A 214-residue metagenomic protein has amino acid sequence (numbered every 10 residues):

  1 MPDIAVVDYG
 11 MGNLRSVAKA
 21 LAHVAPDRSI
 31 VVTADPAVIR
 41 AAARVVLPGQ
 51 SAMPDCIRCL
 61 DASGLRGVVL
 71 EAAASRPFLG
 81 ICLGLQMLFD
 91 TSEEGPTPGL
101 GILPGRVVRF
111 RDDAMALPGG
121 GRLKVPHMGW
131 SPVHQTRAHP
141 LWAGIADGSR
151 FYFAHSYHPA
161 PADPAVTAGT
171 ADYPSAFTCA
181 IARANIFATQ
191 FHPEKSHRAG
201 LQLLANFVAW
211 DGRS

Functional and structural regions predicted by a protein language model:
M1-A5: Extreme N-terminal starter segment of soluble prokaryotic enzymes
V7-Y9: Short hydrophobic segments within beta-strands
A20-R28: Short helix-loop-beta junction
I30-A41: Short acidic low-complexity segments
I39-G49: Short acidic/histidine-rich motifs immediately flanking catalytic phosphotransfer sites in two-component signaling
S51-H127: Cysteine-nucleophile active-site neighborhood
R106-S214: Amide-donor transfer/coupling interface in amidating biosynthetic enzymes
